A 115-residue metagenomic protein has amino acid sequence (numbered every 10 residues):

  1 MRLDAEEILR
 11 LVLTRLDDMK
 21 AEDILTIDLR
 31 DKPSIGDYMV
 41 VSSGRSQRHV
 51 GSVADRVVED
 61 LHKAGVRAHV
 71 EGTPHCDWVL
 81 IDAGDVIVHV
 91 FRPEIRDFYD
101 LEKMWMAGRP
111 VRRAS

Functional and structural regions predicted by a protein language model:
M1-D31, R48-S52, E59, A64 (+5 more regions): Long, contiguous binding/interaction regions
D37-Y38: Short, hydrophobic beta-strand segments
V41-S43: Short hydrophobic/aromatic beta-strand micro-patches that form the beta-sheet surface supporting nucleotide- or nucleic
